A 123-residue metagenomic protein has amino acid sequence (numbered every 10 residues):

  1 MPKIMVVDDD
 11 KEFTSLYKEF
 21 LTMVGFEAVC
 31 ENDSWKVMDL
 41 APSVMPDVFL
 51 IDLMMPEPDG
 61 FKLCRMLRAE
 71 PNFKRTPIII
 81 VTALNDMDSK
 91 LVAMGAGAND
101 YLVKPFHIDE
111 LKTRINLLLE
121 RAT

Functional and structural regions predicted by a protein language model:
K11-V29: Two-component/phosphorelay signaling modules centered on CheY-like receiver
T14, I51, M55-P56, R65 (+3 more regions): The feature encodes the CheY-like receiver
C30-V48: Acidic, metal-coordinating helix/loop segments flanking the phosphotransfer/catalytic sites of two-component signaling
E31-N32, E57-P58, L67, A96: Hydrophobic residue at a beta-alpha junction that N-caps the helix immediately following a catalytic beta-strand/loop
F106-I115: C-terminal output helix
